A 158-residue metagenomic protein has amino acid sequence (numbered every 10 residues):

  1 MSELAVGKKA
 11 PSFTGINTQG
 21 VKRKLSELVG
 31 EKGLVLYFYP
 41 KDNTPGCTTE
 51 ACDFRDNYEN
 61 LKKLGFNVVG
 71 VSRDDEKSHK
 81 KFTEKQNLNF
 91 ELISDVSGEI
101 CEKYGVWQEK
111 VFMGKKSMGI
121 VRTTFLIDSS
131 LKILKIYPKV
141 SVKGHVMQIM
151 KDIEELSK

Functional and structural regions predicted by a protein language model:
M1-K158: Chalcogenol-based redox active-site neighborhoods
